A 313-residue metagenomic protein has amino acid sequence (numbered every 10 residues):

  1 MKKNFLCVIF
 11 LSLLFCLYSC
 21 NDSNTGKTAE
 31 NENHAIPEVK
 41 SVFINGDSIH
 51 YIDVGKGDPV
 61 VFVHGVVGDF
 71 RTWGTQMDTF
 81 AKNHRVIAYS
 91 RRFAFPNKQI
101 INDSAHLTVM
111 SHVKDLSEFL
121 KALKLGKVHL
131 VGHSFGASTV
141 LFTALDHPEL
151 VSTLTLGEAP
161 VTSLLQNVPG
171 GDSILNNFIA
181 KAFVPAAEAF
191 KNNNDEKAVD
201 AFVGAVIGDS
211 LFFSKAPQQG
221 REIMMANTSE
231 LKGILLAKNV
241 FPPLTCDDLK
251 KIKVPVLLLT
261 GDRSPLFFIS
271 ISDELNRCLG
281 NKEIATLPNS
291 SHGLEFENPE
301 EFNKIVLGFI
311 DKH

Functional and structural regions predicted by a protein language model:
C16-S19: C-terminal motif of bacterial Sec signal peptides marking the signal peptidase cleavage site
E30-S48: N-terminal cap/lid segment of alpha/beta-hydrolase-fold proteins
F43-N102, F119: Conserved HGGG/HGGXW glycine-rich cap/lid loop of the alpha/beta-hydrolase fold
I87-V131, F135, K304: Active-site loop/oxyanion-hole signature of alpha/beta-hydrolase fold enzymes
G126-L165: Conserved hydrolase catalytic core segment
K191-K232: Conserved alpha/beta-hydrolase catalytic His-Asp/Glu region
I223-E274, T286: Conserved serine/cysteine hydrolase catalytic core
K282-H313: Catalytic active-site module of serine/aspartate enzymes centered on a nucleophile-bearing elbow/loop
